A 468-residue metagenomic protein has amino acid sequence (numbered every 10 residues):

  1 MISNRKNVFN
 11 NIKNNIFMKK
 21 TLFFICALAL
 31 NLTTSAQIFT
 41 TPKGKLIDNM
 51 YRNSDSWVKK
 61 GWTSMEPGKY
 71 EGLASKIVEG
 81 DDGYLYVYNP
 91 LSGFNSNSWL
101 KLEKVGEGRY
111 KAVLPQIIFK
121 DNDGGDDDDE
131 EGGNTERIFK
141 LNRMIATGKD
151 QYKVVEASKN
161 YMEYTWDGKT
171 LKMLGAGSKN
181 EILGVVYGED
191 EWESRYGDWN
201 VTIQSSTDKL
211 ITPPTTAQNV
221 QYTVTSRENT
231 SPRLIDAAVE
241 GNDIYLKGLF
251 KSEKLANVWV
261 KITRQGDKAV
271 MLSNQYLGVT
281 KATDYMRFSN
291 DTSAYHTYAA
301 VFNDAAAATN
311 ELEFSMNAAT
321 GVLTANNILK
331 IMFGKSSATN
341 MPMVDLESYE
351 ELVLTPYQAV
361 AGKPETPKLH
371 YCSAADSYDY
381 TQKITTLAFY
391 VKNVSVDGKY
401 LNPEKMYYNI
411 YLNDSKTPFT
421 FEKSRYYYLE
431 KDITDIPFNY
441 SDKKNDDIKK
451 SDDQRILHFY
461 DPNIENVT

Functional and structural regions predicted by a protein language model:
M1-P42: Bacterial Sec-dependent N-terminal signal peptides
Q37-M50, G72-A74, G175-Y222, S231-R233 (+1 more regions): Edge beta-strand at a domain terminus
G72-A157, V239-A307: Predominantly extracellular/secreted and cell-surface proteins with exposed, flexible low-complexity segments
W99-V113, W259-S273, K392-P437: Extended low-complexity, serine/threonine- and proline-enriched intrinsically disordered segments
T147, Q151-V155, K159-V185, F333: A composition-driven surface/loop motif
G362-K392: Pro/Thr/Ser/Gly-rich low-complexity, intrinsically disordered linker/stalk tracts
L429-D461: Aromatic sugar-binding surface patches on proteins that engage polysaccharides or sugar-phosphate polymers
E465-T468: Beta-strand-rich modules
